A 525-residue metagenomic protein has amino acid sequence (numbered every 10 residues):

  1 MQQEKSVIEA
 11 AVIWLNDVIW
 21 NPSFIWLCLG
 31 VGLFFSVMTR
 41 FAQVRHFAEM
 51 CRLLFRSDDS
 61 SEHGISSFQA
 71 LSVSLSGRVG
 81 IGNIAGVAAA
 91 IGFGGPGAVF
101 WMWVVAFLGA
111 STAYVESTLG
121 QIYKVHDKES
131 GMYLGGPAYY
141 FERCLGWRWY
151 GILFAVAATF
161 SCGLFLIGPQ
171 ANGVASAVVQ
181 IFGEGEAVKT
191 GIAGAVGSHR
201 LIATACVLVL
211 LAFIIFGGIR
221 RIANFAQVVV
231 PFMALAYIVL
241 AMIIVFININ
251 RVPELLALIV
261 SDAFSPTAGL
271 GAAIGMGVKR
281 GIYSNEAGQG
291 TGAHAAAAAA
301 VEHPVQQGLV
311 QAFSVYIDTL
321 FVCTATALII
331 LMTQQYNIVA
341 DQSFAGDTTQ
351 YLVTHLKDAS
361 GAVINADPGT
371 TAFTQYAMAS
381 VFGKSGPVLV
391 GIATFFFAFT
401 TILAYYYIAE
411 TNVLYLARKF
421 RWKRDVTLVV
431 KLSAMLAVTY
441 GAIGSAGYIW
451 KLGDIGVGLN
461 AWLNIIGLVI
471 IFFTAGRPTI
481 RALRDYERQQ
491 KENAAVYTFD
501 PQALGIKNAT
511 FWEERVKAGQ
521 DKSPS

Functional and structural regions predicted by a protein language model:
M1-I81, I91-A98, G109, T439 (+1 more regions): N-terminal alpha-helical transmembrane segments of multi-pass membrane transport and channel/translocase proteins
L27-V31, M38-C51, N172-V178, S198-I247 (+3 more regions): Membrane-interface loop-to-helix entry segments
V31-S36, S76, V105-G131, P137-A138 (+4 more regions): Helix-loop-helix module between adjacent transmembrane segments
M38-Q43, N83-V87, P96, F165-V174 (+8 more regions): Transmembrane helix-loop junctions in multi-pass membrane proteins
F41-S67, A89-I91, G95-V99, W103 (+4 more regions): Flexible loop linkers connecting adjacent transmembrane helices in multi-pass alpha-helical membrane transporters
S61-F93, L119-V125, E129-A138, E142 (+3 more regions): Alpha-helical membrane segments and immediately flanking helix-loop junctions that form or couple to the substrate/ion
E116-K124, A241-L258, P266, A298-A299 (+1 more regions): Extracellular/periplasmic helix-exit of transmembrane alpha-helices
G183-T204, I214-R220, N224-A287, I480 (+1 more regions): Helix-loop-helix junctions that connect adjacent transmembrane segments in multi-pass membrane transporters
